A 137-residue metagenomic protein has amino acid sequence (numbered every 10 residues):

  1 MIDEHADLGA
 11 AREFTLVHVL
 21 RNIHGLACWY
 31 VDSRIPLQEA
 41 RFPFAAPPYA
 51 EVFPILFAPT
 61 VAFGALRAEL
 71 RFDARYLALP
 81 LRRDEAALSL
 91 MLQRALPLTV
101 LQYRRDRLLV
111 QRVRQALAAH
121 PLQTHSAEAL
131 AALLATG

Functional and structural regions predicted by a protein language model:
M1-Y76: N-terminal regulatory/effector-sensing and dimerization cores that precede helix-turn-helix DNA-binding domains
P47, I55-G137: Extended mid-to-C-terminal alpha-helical interaction segments
